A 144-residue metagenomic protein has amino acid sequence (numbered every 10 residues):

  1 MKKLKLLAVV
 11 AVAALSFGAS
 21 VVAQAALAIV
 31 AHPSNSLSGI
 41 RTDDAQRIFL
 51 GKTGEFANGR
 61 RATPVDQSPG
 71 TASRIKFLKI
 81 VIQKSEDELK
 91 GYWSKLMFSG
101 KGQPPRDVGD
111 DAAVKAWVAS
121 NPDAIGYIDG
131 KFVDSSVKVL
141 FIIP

Functional and structural regions predicted by a protein language model:
M1-A11: Bacterial N-terminal signal peptides that target proteins for export
M1-K3, V22, A113: Generic N-terminal leader/processing signal
F17-A25: Sec/Tat signal peptide C-region and signal peptidase I cleavage site
Q24-P144: Exported/periplasmic ABC-transporter solute-binding proteins
